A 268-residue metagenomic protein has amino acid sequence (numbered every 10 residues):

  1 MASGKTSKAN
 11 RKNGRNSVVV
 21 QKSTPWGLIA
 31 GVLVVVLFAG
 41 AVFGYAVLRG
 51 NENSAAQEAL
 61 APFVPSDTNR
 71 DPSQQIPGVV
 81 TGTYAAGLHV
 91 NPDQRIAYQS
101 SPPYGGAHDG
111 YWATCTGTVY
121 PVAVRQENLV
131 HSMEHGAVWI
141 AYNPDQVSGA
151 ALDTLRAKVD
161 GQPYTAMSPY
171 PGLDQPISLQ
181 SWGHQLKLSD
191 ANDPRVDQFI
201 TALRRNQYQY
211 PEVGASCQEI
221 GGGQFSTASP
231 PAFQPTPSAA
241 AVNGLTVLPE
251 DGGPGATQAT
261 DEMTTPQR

Functional and structural regions predicted by a protein language model:
M1-W26: Terminal targeting segments of Actinobacterial cell-envelope proteins
V18-Q57: Hydrophobic single-pass membrane-targeting/anchoring helices
N53-S54, D160-A240: Helix-rich interaction surfaces within compact, conserved domain-sized segments that mediate assembly or partner
Q57, A86-G87, P92-Y104, Y111 (+3 more regions): Long, folded non-catalytic interaction modules
V64: NTP/phosphate- and nucleic-acid-binding module
D67-N128: Surface-exposed, low-hydrophobicity interaction/linker segments
W112-A113, T118-A166: Mid-length scaffold segments of soluble, non-membrane domains
A232-R268: Extracytoplasmic/luminal low-complexity segments enriched in Pro/Gly and acidic/polar residues that act as flexible
